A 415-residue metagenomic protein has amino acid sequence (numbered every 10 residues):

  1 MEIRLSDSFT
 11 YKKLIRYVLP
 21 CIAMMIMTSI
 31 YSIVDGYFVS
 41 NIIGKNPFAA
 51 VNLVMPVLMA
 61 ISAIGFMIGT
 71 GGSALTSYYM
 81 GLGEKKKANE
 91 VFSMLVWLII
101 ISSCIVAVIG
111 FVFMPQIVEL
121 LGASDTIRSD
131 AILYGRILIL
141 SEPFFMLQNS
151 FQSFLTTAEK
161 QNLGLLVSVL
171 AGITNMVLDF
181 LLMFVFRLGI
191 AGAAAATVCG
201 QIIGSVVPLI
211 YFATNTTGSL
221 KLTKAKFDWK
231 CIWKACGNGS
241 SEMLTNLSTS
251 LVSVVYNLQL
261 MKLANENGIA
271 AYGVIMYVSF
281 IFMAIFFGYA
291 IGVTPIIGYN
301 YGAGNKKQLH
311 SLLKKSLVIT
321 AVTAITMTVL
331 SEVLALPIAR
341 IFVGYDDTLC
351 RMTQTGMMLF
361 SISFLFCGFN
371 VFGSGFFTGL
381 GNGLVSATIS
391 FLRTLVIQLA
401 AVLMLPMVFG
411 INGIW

Functional and structural regions predicted by a protein language model:
M1-V18, T76-S141, V185-S240, I297-S363 (+1 more regions): Short alpha-helical transmembrane segments in multi-pass integral membrane proteins
S6-I43, P56-G71, L75, Y79 (+5 more regions): N-terminal transmembrane alpha-helices
R16-D35, I137, A171, G200-G204 (+4 more regions): Transmembrane helical elements of multi-pass membrane transporters/channels
L19, A23, V54-V57, W97 (+13 more regions): Hydrophobic residues within alpha-helical transmembrane segments of multi-pass solute transporters/permease subunits
I22, I26, I30, V34 (+17 more regions): Generic alpha-helical transmembrane segments of integral inner-membrane proteins, especially permease/transport modules
I30-F48, V118-D125, L181-L188, S250-Y277 (+4 more regions): Helix-terminus/linker motif at the lipid-water interface of multi-pass membrane proteins
F48-V108, F145-G164, A271-A335, C367-S386: Small-residue-rich hydrophobic transmembrane alpha-helices
G69, L138-T156, V167-N175, A193-V206 (+5 more regions): Short runs within selected transmembrane alpha-helices of multi-pass transporters and secretion channels
